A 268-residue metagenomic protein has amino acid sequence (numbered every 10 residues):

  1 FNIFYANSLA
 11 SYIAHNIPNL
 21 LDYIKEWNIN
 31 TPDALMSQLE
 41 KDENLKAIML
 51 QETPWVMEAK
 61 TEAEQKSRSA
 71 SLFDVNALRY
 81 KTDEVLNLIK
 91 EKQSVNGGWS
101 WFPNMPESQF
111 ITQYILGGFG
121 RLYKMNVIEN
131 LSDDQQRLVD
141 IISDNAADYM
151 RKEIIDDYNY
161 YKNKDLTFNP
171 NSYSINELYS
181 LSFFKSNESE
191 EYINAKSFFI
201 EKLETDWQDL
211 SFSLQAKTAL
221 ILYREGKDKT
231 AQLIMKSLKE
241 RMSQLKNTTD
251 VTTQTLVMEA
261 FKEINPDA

Functional and structural regions predicted by a protein language model:
F1-A268: Large, well-folded core regions of big proteins
